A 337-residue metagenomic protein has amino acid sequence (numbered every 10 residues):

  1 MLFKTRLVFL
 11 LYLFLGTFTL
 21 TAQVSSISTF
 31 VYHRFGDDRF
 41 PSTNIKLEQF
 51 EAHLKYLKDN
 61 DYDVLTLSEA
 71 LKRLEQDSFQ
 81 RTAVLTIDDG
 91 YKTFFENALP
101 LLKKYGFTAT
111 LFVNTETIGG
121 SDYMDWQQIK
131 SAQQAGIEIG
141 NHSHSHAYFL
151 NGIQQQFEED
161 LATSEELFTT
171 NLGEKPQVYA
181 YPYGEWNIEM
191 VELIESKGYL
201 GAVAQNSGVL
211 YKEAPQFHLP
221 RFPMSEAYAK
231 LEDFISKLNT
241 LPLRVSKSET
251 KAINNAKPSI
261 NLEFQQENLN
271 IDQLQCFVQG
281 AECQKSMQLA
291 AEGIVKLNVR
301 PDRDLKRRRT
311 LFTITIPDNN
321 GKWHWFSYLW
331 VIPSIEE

Functional and structural regions predicted by a protein language model:
M1-R81, K103-A109, T115-M124, M224-E337: Terminal accessory/targeting
S25-P41, D63, K72-A83, Y91-E192 (+2 more regions): Metal-dependent polysaccharide deacetylase catalytic core of the NodB/CE4 family, i.e., the active-site-bearing domain
N114, H144, S207-G208, Q265: Histidine- and/or cysteine-centered catalytic micro-motif in compact active-site loops
Y199-G208: Acidic, His- and aromatic-enriched active-site or binding-groove loops in soluble protein domains that engage sugars
